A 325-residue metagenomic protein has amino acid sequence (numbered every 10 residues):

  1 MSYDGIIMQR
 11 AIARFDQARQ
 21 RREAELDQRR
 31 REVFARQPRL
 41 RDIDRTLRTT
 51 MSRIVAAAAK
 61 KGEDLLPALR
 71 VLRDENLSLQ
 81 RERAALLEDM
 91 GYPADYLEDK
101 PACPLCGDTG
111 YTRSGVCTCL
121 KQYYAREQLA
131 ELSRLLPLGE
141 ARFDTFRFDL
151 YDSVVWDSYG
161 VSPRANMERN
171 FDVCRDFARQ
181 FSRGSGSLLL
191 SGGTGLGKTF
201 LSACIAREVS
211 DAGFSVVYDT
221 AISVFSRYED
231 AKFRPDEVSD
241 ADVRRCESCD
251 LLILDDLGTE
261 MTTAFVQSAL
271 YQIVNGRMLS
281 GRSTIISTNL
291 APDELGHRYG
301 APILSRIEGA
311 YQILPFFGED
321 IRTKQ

Functional and structural regions predicted by a protein language model:
S2-D44: Short, charge/polar-rich alpha-helical segments
L69-P104: Short, charged low-complexity linear segments at domain edges
M90-R142: Interdomain "pre-motor" coupling segment immediately N-terminal to P-loop NTPase/helicase cores
G139-L188: Pre-Walker A (pre-P-loop) alpha-helix and adjacent loop at the N terminus of AAA/AAA+ ATPase modules, a conserved
V155-S162, E168-N170, S185, S210-S248 (+1 more regions): Short glycine-rich substrate-engagement loop in P-loop NTPases that contacts/grips substrate
S185-L201: Walker A/P-loop nucleotide-binding motif
V224-A231, E237, L257-Q325: Replace "adjacent to P-loop NTPase cores in ATP/GTP-dependent enzymes" with "adjacent to NTP-binding cores
